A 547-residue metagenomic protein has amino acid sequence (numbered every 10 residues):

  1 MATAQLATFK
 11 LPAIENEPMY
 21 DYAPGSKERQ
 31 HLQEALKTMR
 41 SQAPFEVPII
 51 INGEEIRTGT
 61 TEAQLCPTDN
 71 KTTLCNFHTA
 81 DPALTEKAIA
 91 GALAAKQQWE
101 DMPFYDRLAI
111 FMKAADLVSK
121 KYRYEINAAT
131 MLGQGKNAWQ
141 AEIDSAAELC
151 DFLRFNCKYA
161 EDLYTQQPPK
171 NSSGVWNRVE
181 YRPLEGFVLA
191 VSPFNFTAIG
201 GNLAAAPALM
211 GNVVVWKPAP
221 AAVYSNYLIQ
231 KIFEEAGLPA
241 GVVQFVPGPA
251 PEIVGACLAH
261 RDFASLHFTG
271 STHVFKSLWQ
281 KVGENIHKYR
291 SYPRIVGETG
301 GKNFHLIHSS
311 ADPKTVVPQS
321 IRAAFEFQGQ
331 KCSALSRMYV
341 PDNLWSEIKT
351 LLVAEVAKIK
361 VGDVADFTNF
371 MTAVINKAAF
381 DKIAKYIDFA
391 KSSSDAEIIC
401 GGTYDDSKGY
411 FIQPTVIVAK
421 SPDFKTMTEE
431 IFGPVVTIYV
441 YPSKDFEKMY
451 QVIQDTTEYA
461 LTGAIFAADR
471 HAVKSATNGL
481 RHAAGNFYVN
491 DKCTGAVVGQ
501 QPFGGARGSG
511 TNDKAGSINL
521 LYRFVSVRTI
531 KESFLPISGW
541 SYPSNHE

Functional and structural regions predicted by a protein language model:
M1-L74: Hydrophobic face of amphipathic alpha-helices that form TPR/SEL1-like repeat modules and related alpha-solenoid
A2-P12, E17, D21, T68-A80 (+9 more regions): Conserved C-terminal structural/oligomerization subdomain of aldehyde/semialdehyde dehydrogenase
K71, R107, T130, G211 (+8 more regions): Residue-level signal for inorganic ion chemistry
P82-L93, Q97-Q98, L108-Y124, Q134-T165 (+1 more regions): Long amphipathic alpha-helix in the N-terminal Rossmann-like dinucleotide-binding domain of NAD(P)-dependent
G91-Q98, K113-L117, K121, A129 (+17 more regions): Generic, well-ordered alpha-helical scaffold segments in large soluble proteins
M131, C150, K158-T315, N512: Rossmann-like NAD(P) dinucleotide-binding subdomain of oxidoreductase/dehydrogenase enzymes
Y159, V191, P249, T269 (+4 more regions): Conserved residues at the C-terminal ends of beta-strands
I232-G237, A259-R261, S265, H273-P422 (+5 more regions): ALDH superfamily catalytic-core signature
